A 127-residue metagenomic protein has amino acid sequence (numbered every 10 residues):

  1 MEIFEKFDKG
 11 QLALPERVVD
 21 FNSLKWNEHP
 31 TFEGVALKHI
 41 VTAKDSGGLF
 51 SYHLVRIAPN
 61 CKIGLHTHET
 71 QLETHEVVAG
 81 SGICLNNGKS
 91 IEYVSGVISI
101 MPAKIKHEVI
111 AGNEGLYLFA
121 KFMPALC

Functional and structural regions predicted by a protein language model:
M1-L49: A short, N-terminal "cap"/entry segment at the start of jelly-roll beta-barrel domains of the cupin/DSBH fold
K38-H39, S51-H68: Conserved short histidine dyad/triad with adjacent acidic residue
D45-G48, I57-C61, S81, P124-L126: Short, charged/polar surface micro-motifs in flexible loops or helix N-caps
L54, T74, I100, E114-C127: A short hydrophobic beta-strand segment most commonly corresponding to one strand of the jelly-roll/cupin
P59, T70, K89, I105-K106 (+1 more regions): A generic "binding-loop/recognition-motif" signal
G64-L65, C84-L85, M101, H107-N113: Short beta-strand His + acidic residue motifs that chelate non-heme Fe in jelly-roll/DSBH and cupin folds
T70-E73, V77-G82, N87: Glycine- and acidic-residue-biased ligand/ion/polar-headgroup-sensing regions
G88-A103: Short acidic-glycine-tyrosine-enriched beta hairpin
